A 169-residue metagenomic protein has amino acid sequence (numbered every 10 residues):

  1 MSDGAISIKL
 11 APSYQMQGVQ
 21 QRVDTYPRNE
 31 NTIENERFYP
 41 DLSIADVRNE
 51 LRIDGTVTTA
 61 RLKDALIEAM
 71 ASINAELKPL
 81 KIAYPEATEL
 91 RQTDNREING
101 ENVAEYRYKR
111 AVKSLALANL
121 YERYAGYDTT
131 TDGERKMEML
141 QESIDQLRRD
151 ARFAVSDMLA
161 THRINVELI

Functional and structural regions predicted by a protein language model:
S2-E97, R152-I169: Conserved short "hinge" loops at termini or chain/domain junctions
L10, E34-N35, N102-A104, L117: A general marker of short, structured functional hotspots
R37, T59, N102-R110: Amphipathic, non-membrane alpha-helical segments in soluble helical-bundle scaffolds
D54, E97-A104, M139: Non-transmembrane, amphipathic alpha-helical segments
Y84-P85, N99, T130-E134: Generic structural signal for short, solvent-exposed loop/turn connectors between secondary structure elements
A104-I169: Short loop/turn elements at secondary-structure junctions
